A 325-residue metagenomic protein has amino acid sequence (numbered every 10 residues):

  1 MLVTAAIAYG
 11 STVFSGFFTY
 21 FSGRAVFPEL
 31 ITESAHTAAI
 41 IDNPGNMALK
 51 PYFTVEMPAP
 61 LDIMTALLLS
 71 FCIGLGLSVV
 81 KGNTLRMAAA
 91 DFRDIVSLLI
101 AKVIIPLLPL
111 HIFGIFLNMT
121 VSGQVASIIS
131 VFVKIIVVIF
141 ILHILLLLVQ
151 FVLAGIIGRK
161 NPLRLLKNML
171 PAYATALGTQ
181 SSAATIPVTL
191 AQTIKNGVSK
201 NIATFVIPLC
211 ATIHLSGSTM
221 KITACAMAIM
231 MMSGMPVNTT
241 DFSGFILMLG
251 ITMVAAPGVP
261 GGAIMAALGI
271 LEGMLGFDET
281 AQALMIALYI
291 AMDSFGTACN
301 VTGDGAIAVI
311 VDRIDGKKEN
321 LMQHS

Functional and structural regions predicted by a protein language model:
M1-A5, E33-A38, N161-L177, K200-P208 (+1 more regions): The feature identifies polytopic integral membrane transport proteins across all domains of life
M1-V3, A101-I105, K195-A211, V237-T240 (+2 more regions): Membrane-interface alpha-helices at helix entry/exit sites of multi-pass transporters
L2-R164, H324-S325: Signature of multi-pass transmembrane helix bundles
P28-T32, S78-N83, D91, S122-G123 (+5 more regions): Juxtamembrane helix-boundary/capping and inter-helix hinge elements in multi-pass membrane proteins
I31, T223-S325: Transmembrane alpha-helical segments and their short flanking loops that form helix-hairpins/helix-helix interfaces
I40-N46, L166-T223, G250-I264, A291-I310: Alpha-helical membrane segments and immediately flanking helix-loop junctions that form or couple to the substrate/ion
L85-V103, I129-F132, I136, P162-Y173 (+8 more regions): Hydrophobic alpha-helical segments of integral membrane proteins, encompassing both true transmembrane helices
V125-V133, G158-L170, M235-G244, F277-L284: Membrane-water interface of transmembrane alpha-helices in multipass transporters/channels
